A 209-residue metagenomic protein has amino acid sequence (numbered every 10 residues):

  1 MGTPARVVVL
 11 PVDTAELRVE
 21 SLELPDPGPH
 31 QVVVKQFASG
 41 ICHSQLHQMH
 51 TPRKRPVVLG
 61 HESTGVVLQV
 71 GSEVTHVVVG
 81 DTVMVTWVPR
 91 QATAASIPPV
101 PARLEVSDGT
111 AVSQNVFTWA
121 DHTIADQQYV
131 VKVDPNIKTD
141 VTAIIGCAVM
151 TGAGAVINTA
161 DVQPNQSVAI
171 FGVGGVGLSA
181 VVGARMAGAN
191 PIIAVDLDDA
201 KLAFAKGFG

Functional and structural regions predicted by a protein language model:
G2-V8: Short structural boundary motif marking the start of a folded domain
R6, Q31-V33, S167, P191: Residues that mark the start of a beta-strand
V9-E16: Extracellular beta-rich ligand/substrate-recognition surface
V19-S21, T64-V66, H122-I124, V130 (+1 more regions): Conserved hydrophobic/aromatic beta-strand scaffold that supports enzyme active sites
E23-S39, M49-T93, D134-N136: Glycine-rich beta-strand-centered segment in the early N-terminal region that forms part of a ligand/cofactor-binding
E62-T64, D81-T82, H122, S167 (+1 more regions): Residue-level marker of beta-strand positions
H76, T86-Q128: Cysteine-cluster motifs in flexible loop/terminal segments that predominantly coordinate metals
P135-G209: Mid-domain Rossmann-like dinucleotide-binding core that forms the NAD(H)/NADP(H) cofactor-binding site
